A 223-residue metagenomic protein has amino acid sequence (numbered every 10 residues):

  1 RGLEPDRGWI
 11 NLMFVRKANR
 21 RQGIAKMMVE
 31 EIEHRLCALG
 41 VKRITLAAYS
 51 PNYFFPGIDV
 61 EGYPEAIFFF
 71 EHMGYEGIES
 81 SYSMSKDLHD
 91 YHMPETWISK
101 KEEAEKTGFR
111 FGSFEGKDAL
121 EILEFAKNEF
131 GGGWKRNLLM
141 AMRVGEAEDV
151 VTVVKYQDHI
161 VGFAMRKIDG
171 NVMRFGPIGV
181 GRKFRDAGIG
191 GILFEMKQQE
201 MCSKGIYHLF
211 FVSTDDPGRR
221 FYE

Functional and structural regions predicted by a protein language model:
R1-R20: Active-site-proximal cofactor/substrate-binding loop regions of enzyme domains
R1-R7, F130-R182: A conserved beta-strand-loop-helix scaffold within acyl/acetyltransferase catalytic domains
I10, I44-L46, F175, L209-S213: Conserved hydrophobic beta-strand within the GNAT/NAT acetyltransferase core sheet that lines the active-site cleft
V15, R21-C37, V180, D186-Q199: Conserved acetyl-CoA-binding loop-helix of GNAT-fold acetyltransferases
E30-E105: Acyl-donor-binding surface of acyltransferase catalytic domains
F109-I122: A short beta-loop-alpha structural element at the N-terminal edge of CoA-dependent acyl/N-acetyltransferase catalytic
L123-K127: A conserved mid-domain beta-alpha-beta active-site/ligand-binding segment of alpha/beta enzyme cores
F194, D215-G218: Short glycine/proline-centered loop/turn elements that form peptide/ligand docking sites
